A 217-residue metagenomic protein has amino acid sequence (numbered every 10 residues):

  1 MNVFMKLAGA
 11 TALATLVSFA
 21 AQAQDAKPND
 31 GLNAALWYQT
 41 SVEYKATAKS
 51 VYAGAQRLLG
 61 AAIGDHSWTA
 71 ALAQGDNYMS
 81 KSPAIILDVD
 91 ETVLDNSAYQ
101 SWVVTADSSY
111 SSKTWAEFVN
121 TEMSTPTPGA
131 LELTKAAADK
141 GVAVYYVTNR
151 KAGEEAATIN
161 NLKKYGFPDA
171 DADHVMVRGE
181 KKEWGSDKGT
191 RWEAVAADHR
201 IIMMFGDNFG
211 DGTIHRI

Functional and structural regions predicted by a protein language model:
N2-L7, Q22-L87: Non-catalytic pre-domain segments flanking phosphatase-related domains
A8-S18: Bacterial N-terminal signal peptides
Q24-P28, V42, A53, K151-I217: C-terminal cap/substrate-recognition subdomain and adjoining C-terminal extension of metal-dependent phosphatase-like
L36-A46, A116-S124, Y145-K151, G179-K182: Second-shell loop/turn segments in exported
I63-N77, V144-N149, A170-V175, F205: Surface-exposed patches in mature extracellular/periplasmic domains of secreted proteins
S82-A84, V93-T125, D139: Active-site neighborhood of HAD-like aspartate-dependent phosphohydrolases
A84-D88, L94-N96, A143-T148, H174-V177 (+1 more regions): Structural recognition of the beta-strand scaffold that forms the well-ordered cores of secreted hydrolase catalytic
E91, A130-L162, D207-F209: Substrate-recognition element of Asp-dependent hydrolases with the DxDx(T/V) motif
